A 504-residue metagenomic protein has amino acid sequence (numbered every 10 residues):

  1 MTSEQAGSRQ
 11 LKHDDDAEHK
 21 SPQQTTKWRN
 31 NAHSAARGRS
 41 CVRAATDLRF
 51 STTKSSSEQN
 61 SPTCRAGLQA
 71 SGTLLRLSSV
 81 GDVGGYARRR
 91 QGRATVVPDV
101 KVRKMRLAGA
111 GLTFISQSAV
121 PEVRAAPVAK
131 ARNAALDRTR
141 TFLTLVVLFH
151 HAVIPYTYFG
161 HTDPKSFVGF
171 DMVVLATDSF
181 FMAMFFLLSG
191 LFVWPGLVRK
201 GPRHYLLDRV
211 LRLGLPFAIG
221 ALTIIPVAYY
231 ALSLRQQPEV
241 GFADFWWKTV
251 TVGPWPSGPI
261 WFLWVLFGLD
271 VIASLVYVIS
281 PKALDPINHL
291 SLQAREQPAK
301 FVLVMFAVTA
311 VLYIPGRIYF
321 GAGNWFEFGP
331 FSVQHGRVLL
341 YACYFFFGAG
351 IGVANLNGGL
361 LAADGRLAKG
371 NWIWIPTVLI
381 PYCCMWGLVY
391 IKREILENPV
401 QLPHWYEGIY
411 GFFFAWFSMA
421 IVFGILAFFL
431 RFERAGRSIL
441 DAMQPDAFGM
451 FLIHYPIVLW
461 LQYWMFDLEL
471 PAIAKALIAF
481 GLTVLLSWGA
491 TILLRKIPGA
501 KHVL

Functional and structural regions predicted by a protein language model:
E4, R49-F50, S55: Polybasic, low-complexity intrinsically disordered segments
Q5, Q10-H13, H19, Q23-Q24 (+6 more regions): Low-complexity, intrinsically disordered or signal/transmembrane-proximal segments
G7, G38, G67, G72 (+3 more regions): Residue-identity detector for glycine
R103-R106, G111-L504: Alpha-helical transmembrane segments and their immediate juxtamembrane cytosolic regions
